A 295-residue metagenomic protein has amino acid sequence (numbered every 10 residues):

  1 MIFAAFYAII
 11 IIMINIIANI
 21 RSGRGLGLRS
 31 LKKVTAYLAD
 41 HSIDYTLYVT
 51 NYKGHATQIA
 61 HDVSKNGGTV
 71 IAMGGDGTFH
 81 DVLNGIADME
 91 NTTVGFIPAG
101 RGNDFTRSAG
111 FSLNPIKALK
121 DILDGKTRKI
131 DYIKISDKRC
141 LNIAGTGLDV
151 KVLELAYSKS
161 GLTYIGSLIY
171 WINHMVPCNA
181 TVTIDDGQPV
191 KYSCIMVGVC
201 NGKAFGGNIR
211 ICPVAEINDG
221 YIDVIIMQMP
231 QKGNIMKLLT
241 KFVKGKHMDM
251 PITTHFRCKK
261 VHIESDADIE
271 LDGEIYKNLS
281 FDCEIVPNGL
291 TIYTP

Functional and structural regions predicted by a protein language model:
M1-V70, K117: ATP/NTP phosphate-donor binding region
I17, H41, T50, D88-M196: Catalytic core of DAGKc-family lipid kinases
I20, M73-G75, A99: Glycine-rich beta-strand-to-loop/alpha-helix junction loops that act as flexible
A56, D76, V197: Short conserved active-site loop signatures built around small residues
T78-N91: Short Gly/Thr/Asp-enriched flexible loops that form oxyanion-binding sites at enzyme active sites
G145, D149, G198-I211, I275: Glycine-rich phosphate/pyrophosphate-binding beta-alpha loops
S158-G166, P213-G233: Gly/Ser/Thr-rich active-site loops/lids in small-molecule metabolic enzymes that frequently grip phosphoryl groups
I184-D186, K191, E216, I226-P295: ATP/nucleoside-binding phosphotransfer catalytic cores, i.e., glycine-rich phosphate-binding loops
